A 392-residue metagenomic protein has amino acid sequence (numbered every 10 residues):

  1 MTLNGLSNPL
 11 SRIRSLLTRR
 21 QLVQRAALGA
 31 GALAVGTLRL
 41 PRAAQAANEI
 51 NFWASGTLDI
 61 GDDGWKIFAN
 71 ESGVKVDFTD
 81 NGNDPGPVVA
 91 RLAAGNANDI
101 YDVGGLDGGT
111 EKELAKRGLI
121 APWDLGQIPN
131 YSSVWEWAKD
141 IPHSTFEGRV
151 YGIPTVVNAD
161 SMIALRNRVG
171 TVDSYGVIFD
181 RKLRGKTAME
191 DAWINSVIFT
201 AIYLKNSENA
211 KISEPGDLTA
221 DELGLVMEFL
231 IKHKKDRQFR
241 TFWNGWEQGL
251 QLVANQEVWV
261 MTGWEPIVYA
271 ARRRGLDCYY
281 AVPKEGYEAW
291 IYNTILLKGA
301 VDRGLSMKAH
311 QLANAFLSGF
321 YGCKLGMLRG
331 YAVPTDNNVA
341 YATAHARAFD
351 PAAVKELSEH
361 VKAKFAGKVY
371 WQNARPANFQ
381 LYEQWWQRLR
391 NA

Functional and structural regions predicted by a protein language model:
M1-Q21: N-terminal secretory signal peptides
T18-V35: N-terminal export leaders
A47-E113: Early extracytoplasmic/lumenal segment of secretory-pathway proteins
L58-D62, G105-E111, A115-Q248: Extracytoplasmic ligand-binding site segments that recognize negatively charged/polar headgroups
S161-R168, I202-Y203, I291-L305, K324-M327: A bilobed periplasmic-binding-protein/Venus flytrap-type ligand-binding module shared by bacterial periplasmic
L223-H233, R274-K298: Periplasmic-binding protein-like
L296-A366: Mature extracytoplasmic/periplasmic domains
E359-A392: Conserved C-terminal helix/tail region of periplasmic/extracytoplasmic solute-binding proteins
